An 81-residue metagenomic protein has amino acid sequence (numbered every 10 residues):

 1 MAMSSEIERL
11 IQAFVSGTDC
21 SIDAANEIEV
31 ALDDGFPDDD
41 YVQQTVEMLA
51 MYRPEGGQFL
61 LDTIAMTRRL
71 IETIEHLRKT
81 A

Functional and structural regions predicted by a protein language model:
M1-A81: Acidic, Ser/Pro/Thr-rich low-complexity regulatory regions and the short amphipathic helical interaction modules they
